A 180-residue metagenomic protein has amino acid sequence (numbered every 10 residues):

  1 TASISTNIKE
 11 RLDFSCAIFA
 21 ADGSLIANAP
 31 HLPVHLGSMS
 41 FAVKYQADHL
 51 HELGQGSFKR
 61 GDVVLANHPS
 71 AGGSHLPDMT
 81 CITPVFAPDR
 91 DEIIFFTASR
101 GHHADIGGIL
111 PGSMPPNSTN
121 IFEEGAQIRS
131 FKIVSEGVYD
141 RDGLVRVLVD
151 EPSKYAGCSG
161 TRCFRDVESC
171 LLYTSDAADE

Functional and structural regions predicted by a protein language model:
T1-E10, S70-G72: Short, basic/aromatic recognition patches
E10-D13, M79: Short, small/polar residue-rich loop motifs at catalytic or cofactor-binding pockets
C16-A17, T83: Generic short beta-strand
S24-N28, S40-H68: Regulatory sensory and allosteric helical modules in signal-transduction proteins and certain transcription factors
V34-Q46, D105-S113: A short, polar/charged loop-to-alpha-helix boundary motif
T80-P88, A98: A short, hydrophobic, proline-anchored segment that marks a local hinge/packing element in signaling and regulatory
I93-L172: Mobile "lid/hinge" segments at catalytic clefts and subdomain interfaces of large enzymes
Y173-A178: Conserved small/polar residues in nucleotide/adenosyl-binding loops
